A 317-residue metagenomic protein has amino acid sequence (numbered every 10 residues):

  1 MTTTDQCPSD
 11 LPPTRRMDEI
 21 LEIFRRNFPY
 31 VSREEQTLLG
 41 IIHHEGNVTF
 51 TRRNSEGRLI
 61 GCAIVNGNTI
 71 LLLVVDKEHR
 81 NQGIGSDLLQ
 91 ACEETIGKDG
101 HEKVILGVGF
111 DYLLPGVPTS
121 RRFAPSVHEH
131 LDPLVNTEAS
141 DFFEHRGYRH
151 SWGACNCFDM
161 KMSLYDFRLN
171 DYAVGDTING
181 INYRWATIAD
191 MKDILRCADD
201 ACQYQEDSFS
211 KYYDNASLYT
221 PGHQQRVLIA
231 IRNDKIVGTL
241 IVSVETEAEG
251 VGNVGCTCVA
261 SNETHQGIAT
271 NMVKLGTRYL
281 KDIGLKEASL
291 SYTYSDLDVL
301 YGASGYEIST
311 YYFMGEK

Functional and structural regions predicted by a protein language model:
M1-L39, T51-R53, R58, T69 (+1 more regions): Short amphipathic alpha-helix that is part of the acyltransferase structural core
M1-T2, Q90-N179, Y312-K317: Acyl-donor-binding surface of acyltransferase catalytic domains
T14-R53, C62-A63, T69, Q82 (+3 more regions): N-terminal charged segments
V31-T49, S55, I60-L73, C202-V259: A conserved beta-strand-loop-helix scaffold within acyl/acetyltransferase catalytic domains
I70, V104-V108, V254, E287-Y292: Conserved hydrophobic beta-strand within the GNAT/NAT acetyltransferase core sheet that lines the active-site cleft
I70-Q82, V108-Y112, C256-H265: A short, internal acetyl-CoA/4′-phosphopantetheine-binding micro-motif in the GNAT/acyltransferase core
N81-I96, V259, H265-R278, D282 (+1 more regions): Conserved acetyl-CoA-binding loop-helix of GNAT-fold acetyltransferases
F143, Y148, L300-Y306: Conserved active-site tyrosine of GNAT-family acetyltransferases
